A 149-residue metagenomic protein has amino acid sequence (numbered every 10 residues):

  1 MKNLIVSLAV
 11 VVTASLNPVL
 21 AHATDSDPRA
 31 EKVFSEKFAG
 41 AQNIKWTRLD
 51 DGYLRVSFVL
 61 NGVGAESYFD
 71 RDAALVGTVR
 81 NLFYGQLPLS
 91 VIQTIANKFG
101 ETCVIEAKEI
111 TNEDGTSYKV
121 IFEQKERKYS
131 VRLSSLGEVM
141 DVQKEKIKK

Functional and structural regions predicted by a protein language model:
M1-S26, F34: Bacterial Sec-dependent N-terminal signal peptides
H22-K149: Interaction-mediating elements
